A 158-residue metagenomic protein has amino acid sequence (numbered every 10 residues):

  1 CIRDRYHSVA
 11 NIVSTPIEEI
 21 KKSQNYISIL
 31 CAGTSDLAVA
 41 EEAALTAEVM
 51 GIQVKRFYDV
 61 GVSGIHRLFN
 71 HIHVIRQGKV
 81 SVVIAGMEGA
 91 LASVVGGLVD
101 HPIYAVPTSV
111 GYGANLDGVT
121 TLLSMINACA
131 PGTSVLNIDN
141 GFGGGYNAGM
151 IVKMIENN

Functional and structural regions predicted by a protein language model:
C1-I2: Short, small-residue-biased leader/transition segments that mark boundaries at the very start of proteins
R5-A10, V95-G118: Short, acidic/small-residue loops that bind anionic groups at enzyme active sites
I12-S14, Q53-V74, V119-T120, L136: Glycine-rich oxoanion-binding loops at beta->alpha junctions
S23-G64: Glycine-rich phosphate/diphosphate-binding loop of Rossmann-like nucleotide-binding domains
I29, A47, V82-I84, V95 (+1 more regions): Buried hydrophobic positions in well-ordered alpha/beta secondary-structure cores of metabolic enzymes
C31, I72-H73, V110, A114-N158: C-terminal binding/interaction regions
D36-E41, I65-H66, A85-V94, N115 (+1 more regions): Short glycine/serine/threonine-rich phosphate/pyrophosphate-binding segments that cradle anionic phosphate groups
N70-T108: Glycine-rich phosphate-binding loop
